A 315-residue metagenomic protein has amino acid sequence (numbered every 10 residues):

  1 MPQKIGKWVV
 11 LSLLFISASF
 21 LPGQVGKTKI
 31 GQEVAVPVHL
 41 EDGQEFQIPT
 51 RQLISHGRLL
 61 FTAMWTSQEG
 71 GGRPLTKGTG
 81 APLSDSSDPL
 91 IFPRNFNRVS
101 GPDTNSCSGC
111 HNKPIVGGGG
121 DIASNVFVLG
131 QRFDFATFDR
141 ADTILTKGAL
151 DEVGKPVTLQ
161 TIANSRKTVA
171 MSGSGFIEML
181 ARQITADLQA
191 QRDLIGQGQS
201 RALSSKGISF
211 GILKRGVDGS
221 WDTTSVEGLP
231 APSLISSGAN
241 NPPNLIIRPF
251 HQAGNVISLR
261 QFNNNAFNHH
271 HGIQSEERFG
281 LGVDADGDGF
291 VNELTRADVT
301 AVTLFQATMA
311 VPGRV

Functional and structural regions predicted by a protein language model:
M1-V10: Bacterial N-terminal signal peptides that target proteins for export
V10-S19: Bacterial N-terminal signal peptides
F20-V315: Periplasmic c-type cytochrome electron-transfer domains
